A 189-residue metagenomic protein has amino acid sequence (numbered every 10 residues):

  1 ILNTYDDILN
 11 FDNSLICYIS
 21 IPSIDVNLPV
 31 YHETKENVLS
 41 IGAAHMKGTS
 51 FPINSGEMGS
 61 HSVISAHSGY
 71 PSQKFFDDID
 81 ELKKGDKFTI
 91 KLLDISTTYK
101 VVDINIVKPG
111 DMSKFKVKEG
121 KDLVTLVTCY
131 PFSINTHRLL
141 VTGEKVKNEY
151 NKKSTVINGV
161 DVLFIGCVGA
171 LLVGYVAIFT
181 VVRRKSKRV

Functional and structural regions predicted by a protein language model:
I1-I165: Solvent-exposed, non-transmembrane regions of membrane-associated and secreted proteins
K153-V189: C-terminal single-pass membrane-anchor helix
